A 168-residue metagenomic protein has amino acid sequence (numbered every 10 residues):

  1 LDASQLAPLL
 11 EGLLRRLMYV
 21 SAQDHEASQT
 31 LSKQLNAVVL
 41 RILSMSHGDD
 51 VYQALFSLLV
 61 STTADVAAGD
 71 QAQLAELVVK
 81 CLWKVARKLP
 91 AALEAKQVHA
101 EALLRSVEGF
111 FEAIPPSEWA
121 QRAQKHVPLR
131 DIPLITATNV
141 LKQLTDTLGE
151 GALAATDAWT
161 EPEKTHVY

Functional and structural regions predicted by a protein language model:
L1, L9, L13-L17, L31-S44 (+4 more regions): Hydrophobic residues within the alpha-helices of tandem HEAT/HEAT-like
A3-Q23, S44-A75, Q97-Q121, A158-Y168: Amphipathic alpha-helical segments within extended alpha-helical solenoids and repeat-rich scaffolds in large
S4, H25-Q29, G69-A72, V127-D131 (+1 more regions): Intrinsic disorder
P115-A137: Alpha-helical bundle/repeat cores within regulatory domains of eukaryotic proteins
L129-Y168: Eukaryotic acidic, Ser/Thr-rich intrinsically disordered low-complexity regions
